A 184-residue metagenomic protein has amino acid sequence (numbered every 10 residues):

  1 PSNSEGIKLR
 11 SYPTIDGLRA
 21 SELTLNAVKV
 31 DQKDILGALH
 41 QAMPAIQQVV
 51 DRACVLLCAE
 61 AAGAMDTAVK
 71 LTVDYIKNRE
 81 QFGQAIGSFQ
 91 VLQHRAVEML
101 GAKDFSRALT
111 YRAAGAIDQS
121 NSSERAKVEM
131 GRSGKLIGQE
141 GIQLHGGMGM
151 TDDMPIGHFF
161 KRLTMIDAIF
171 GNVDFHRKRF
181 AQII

Functional and structural regions predicted by a protein language model:
P1-D66, K70: FAD-binding core of flavoproteins
Q48-I184: Alpha-helical interface subdomain recognition
